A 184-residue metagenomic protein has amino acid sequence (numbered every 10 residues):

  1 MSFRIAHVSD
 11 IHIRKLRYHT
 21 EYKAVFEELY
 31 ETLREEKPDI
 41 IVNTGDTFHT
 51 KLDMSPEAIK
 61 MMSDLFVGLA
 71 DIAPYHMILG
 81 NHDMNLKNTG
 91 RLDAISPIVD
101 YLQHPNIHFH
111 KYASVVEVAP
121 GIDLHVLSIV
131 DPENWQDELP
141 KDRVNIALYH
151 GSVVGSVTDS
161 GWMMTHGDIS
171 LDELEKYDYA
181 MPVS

Functional and structural regions predicted by a protein language model:
M1-L65, D71: N-terminal active-site segment of His-dependent metallophosphoesterases
D53-S184: His/Asp/Glu-rich metal-coordinating catalytic cores of metallo-dependent phosphodiesterases/hydrolases acting on
